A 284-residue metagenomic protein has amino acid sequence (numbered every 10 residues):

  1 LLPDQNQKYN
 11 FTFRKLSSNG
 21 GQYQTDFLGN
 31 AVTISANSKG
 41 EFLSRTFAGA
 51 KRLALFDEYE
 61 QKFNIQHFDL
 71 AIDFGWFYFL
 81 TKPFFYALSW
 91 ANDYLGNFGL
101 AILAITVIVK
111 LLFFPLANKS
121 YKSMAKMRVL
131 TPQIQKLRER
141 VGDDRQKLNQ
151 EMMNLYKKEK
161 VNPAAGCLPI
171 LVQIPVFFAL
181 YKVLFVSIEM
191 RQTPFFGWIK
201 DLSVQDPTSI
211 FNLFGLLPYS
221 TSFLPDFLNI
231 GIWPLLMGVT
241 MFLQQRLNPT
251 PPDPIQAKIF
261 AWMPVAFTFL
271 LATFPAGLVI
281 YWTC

Functional and structural regions predicted by a protein language model:
L1-A31: Trp/Gly-enriched beta-strand surface patches
N19-C284: Helix-loop-helix
